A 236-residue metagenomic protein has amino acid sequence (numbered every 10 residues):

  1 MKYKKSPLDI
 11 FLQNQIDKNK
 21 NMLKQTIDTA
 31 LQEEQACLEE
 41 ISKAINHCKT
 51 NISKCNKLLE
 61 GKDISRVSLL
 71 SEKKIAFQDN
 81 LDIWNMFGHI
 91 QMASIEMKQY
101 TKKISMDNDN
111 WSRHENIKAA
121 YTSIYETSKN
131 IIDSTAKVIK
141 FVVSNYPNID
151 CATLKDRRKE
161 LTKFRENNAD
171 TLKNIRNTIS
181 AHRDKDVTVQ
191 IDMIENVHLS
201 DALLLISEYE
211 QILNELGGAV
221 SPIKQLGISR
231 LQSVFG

Functional and structural regions predicted by a protein language model:
M1-T171, I194-G236: Amphipathic alpha-helical interface segments
L161-I191: Histidine-centered, metal-coordinating catalytic motifs and their short helical/loop contexts
